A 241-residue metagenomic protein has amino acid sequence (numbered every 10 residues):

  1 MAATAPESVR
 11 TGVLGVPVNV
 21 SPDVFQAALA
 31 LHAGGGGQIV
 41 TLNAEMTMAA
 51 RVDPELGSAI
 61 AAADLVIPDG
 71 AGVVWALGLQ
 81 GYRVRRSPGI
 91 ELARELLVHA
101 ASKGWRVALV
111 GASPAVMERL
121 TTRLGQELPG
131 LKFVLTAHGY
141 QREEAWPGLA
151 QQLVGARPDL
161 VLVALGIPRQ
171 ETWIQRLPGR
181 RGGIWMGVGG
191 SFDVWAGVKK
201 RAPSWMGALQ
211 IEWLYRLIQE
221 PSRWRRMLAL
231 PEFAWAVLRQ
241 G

Functional and structural regions predicted by a protein language model:
M1-E91: N-terminal nucleotide/polyanion-binding subdomain common to many enzyme families
G36, W105, R181-G183: A short helix->loop->beta-strand "cap" motif at the edges of active sites that frequently abuts
P54-A62, E171-S191: A short, gly/pro- and small-residue-rich
V73-W75, R169, S191-A196: Short gly/pro/ser/thr-enriched loop/turn and capping motifs at secondary-structure boundaries
V74-L77, R201-G241: A transmembrane-helix-recognition feature enriched in membrane-embedded lipid enzymes and envelope glyco-/phospholipid
V74-Q152, A156: Conserved beta-alpha
H138-E144, G183-Q219: Short, flexible loop segments at boundaries between secondary-structure elements
L153, R157-I167: Proline-aspartate-enriched helix->loop->beta-strand connector
